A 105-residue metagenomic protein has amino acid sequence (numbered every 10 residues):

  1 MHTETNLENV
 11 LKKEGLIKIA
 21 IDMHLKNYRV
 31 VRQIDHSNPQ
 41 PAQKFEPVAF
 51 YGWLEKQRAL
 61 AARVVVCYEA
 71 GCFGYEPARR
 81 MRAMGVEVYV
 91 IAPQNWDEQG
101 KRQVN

Functional and structural regions predicted by a protein language model:
M1-N105: Phosphate- and other anionic-substrate recognition elements at nucleic-acid/protein interfaces
